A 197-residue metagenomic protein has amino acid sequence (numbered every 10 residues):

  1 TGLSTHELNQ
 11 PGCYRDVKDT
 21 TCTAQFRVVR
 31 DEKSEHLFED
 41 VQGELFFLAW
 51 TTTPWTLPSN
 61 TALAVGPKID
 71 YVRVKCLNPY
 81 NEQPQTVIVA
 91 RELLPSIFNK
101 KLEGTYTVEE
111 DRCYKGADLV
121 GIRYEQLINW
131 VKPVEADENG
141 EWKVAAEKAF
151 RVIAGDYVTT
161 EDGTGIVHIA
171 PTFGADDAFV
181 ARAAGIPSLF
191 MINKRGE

Functional and structural regions predicted by a protein language model:
T1-K194: NTP-handling and nucleic-acid-processing catalytic cores
E197: Aromatic/His-enriched, Gly/Pro-containing loop or helix-boundary segments that lie immediately adjacent to catalytic
